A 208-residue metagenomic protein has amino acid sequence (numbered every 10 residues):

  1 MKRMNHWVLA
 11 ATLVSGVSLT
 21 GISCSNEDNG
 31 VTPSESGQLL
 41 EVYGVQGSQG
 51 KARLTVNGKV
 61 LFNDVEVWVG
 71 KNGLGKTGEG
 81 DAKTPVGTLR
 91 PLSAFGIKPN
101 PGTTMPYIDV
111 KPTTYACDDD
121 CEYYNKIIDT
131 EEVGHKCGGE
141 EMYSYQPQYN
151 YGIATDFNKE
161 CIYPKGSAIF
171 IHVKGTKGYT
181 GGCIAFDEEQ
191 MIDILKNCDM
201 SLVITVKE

Functional and structural regions predicted by a protein language model:
M1-L9: Bacterial N-terminal signal peptides that target proteins for export
L9-A10, S167: Residue-level detector of intrinsically disordered, flexible termini and proteolytic processing junctions
A10-T20: Bacterial N-terminal signal peptides
S18-S34: Bacterial Sec-dependent N-terminal signal peptides
G30-T180, M191-L202, V206-E208: Cell wall/extracellular polymer interaction/catalysis modules
G182-F186: Extended catalytic/binding region for NAD+/ADP-ribose chemistry, centered on the ART fold
